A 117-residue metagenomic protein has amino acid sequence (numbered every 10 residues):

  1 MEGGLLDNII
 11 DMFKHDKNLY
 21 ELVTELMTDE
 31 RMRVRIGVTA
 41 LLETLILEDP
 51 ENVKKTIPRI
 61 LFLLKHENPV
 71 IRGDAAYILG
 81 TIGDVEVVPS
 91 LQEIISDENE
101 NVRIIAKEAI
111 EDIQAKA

Functional and structural regions predicted by a protein language model:
M1-H15, R33-P50, V70-D84, I104-A117: Structural detector for internal amphipathic alpha-helices that build alpha-solenoid repeat scaffolds
K14-T28, P50-L63, D84-S96, K116-A117: Amphipathic alpha-helical scaffolding segments comprising HEAT/armadillo-like alpha-solenoid repeats
E30-R31, E67-N68, E98-N99: Short inter-helical turns and helix N-cap capping residues of alpha-solenoid HEAT/ARM repeat scaffolds
F62-V70: Short, mixed-charge aromatic SLiMs
I94-A106: Short, highly charged low-complexity linear segments
